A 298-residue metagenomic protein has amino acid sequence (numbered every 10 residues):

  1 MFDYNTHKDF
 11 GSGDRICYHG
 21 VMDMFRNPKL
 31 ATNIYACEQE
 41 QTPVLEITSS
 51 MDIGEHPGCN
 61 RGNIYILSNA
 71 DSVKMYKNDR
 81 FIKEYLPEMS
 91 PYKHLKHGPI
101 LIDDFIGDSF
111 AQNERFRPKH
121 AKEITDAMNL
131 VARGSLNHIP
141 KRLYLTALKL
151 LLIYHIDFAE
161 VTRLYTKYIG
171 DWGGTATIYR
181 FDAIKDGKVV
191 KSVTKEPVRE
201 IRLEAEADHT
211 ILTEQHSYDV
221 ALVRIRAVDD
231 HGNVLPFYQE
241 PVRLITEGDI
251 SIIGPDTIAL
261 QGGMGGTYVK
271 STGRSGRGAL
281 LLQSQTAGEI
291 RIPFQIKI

Functional and structural regions predicted by a protein language model:
M1-S217, D230-H231: Substrate-binding clefts and catalytic carboxylate motifs of secreted carbohydrate-active enzymes
I64-S68, D219-P236, A279-L282: Beta-strand-rich structural segments
R80-E84, F237-D249, I292-P293: Short, well-ordered beta-strand segments
K93-D103, G248-M264: Low-complexity "stalk/linker" and mucin-like segments enriched in Ser/Thr/Pro/Ala/Gly
Y168-G170, G266-G273: Extracellular/luminal low-complexity segments enriched in Ser/Thr/Pro
T175-Y179, A221, R274-L280: Exposed beta-strand face motif in extracellular beta-rich ectodomains
I184-D186, Q283-A287: Beta-strand-rich extracellular modules
P197-V198, F294-I298: Interdomain boundary/hinge segments at the C-termini of tandem beta-sandwich modules
